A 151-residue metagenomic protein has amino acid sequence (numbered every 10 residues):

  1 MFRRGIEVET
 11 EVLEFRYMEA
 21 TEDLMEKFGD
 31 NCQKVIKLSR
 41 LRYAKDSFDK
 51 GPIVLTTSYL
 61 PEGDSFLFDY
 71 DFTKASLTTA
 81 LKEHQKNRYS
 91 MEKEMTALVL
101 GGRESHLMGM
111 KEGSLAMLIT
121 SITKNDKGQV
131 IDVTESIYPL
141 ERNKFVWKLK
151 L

Functional and structural regions predicted by a protein language model:
M1-I6: Short linear motifs at protein or domain termini
E9-L151: C-terminal all-alpha effector/ligand-binding and dimerization domain of prokaryotic HTH-type transcriptional repressors
